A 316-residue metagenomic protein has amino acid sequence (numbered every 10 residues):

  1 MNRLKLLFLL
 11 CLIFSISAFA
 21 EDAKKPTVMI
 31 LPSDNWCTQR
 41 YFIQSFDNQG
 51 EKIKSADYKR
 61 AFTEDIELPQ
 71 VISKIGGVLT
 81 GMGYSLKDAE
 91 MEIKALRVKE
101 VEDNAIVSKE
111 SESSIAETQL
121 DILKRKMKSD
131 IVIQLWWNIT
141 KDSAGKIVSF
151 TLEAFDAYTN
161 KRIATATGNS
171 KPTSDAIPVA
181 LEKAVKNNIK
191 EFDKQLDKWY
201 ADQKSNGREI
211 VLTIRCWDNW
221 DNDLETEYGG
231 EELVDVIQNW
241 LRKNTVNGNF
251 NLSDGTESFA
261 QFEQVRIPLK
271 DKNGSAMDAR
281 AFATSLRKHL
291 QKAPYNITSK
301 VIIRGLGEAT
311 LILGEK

Functional and structural regions predicted by a protein language model:
M1-L6: Positively charged n-region of N-terminal signal peptides that target proteins for export
L7-S15: Bacterial N-terminal signal peptides
I16-A20: Sec/Tat signal peptide C-region and signal peptidase I cleavage site
E21-F42, K161-N249, R304: C-terminal/domain-edge helix-coil "capping" segments
S33-W36, M91-E92, N138, F155-T159 (+3 more regions): Solvent-exposed coil/turn segments that connect beta secondary-structure elements in extracytoplasmic/periplasmic
F42-T118, L123-M127, V132, E231-K270 (+1 more regions): N-terminal segment of the mature soluble domain
D130-S174, R304-E315: Amphipathic beta-strand/beta-sheet edge segments enriched in Tyr/Trp
S285-K316: C-terminal basic regulatory modules in eukaryotic proteins
